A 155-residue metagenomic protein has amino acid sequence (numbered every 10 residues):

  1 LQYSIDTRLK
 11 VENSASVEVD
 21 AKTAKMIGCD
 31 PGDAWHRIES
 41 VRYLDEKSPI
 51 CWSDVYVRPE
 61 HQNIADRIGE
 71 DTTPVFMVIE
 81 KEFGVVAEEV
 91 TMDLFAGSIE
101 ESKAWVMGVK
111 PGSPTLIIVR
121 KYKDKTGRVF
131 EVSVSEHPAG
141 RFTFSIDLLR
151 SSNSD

Functional and structural regions predicted by a protein language model:
L1-S4: Short linear motifs at protein or domain termini
D6-D155: C-terminal all-alpha effector/ligand-binding and dimerization domain of prokaryotic HTH-type transcriptional repressors
